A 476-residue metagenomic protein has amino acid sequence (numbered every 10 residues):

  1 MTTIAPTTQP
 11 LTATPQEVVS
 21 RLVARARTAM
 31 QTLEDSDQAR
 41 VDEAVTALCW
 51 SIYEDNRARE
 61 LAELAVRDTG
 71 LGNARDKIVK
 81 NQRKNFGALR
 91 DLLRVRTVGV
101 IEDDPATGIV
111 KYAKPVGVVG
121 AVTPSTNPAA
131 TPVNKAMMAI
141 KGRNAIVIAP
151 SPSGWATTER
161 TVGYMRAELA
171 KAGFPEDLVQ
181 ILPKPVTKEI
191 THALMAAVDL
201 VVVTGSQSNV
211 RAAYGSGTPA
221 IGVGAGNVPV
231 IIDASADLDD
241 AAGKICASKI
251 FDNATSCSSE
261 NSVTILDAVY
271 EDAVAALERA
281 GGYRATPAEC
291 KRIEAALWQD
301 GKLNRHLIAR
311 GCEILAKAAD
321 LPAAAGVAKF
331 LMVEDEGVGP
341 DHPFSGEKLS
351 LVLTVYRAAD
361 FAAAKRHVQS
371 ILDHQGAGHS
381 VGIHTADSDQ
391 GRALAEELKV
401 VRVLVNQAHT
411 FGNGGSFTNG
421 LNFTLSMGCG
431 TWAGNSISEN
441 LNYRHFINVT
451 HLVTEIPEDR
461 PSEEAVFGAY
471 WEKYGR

Functional and structural regions predicted by a protein language model:
T2-I109, M138, R279: N-terminal Rossmann-like NAD(P)+-binding subdomain of aldehyde/semialdehyde dehydrogenases
T2-I4, T8-L11, E34, P322 (+1 more regions): Conserved C-terminal structural/oligomerization subdomain of aldehyde/semialdehyde dehydrogenase
P6, A13-P15, V133, V210-G339 (+1 more regions): ALDH superfamily catalytic-core signature
L22-A24, G222-G224, D252-C257, H342-L349 (+1 more regions): Short, flexible turn/loop "capping" segments at secondary-structure junctions
A29-S36, A47-S51, D55, D68 (+13 more regions): Change "in soluble alpha/beta enzymes" to "in soluble alpha/beta proteins
D35-R40, E60-A62, P175-L178, N253-C257 (+5 more regions): Flexible, glycine/charged-enriched surface loops at secondary-structure junctions
T97-D240: Rossmann-like NAD(P) dinucleotide-binding subdomain of oxidoreductase/dehydrogenase enzymes
R143, V201, L266, L315 (+1 more regions): Residue-level signal for inorganic ion chemistry
